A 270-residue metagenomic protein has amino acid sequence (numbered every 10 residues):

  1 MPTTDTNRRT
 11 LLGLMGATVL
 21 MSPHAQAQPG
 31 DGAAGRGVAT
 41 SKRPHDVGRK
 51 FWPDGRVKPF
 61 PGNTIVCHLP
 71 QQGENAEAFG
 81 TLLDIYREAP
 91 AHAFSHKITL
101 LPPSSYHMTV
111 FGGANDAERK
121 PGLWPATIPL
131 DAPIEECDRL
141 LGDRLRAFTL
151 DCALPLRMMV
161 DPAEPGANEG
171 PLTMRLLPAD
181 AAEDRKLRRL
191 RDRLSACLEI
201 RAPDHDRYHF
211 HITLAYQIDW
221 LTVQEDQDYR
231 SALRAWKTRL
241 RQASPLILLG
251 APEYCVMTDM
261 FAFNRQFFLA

Functional and structural regions predicted by a protein language model:
P2-T18: N-terminal secretory signal peptides and thylakoid transit peptides that target proteins across membranes
L20-M21, A91: A generic secondary-structure boundary signal that marks alpha-helix termini
M21-P29: Bacterial Sec-dependent signal peptides at the C-terminal "C-region" and cleavage site
Q28-A270: Histidine-dependent nucleotide/RNA phosphoesterase domain, centered on the 2H-phosphoesterase fold with its duplicated
